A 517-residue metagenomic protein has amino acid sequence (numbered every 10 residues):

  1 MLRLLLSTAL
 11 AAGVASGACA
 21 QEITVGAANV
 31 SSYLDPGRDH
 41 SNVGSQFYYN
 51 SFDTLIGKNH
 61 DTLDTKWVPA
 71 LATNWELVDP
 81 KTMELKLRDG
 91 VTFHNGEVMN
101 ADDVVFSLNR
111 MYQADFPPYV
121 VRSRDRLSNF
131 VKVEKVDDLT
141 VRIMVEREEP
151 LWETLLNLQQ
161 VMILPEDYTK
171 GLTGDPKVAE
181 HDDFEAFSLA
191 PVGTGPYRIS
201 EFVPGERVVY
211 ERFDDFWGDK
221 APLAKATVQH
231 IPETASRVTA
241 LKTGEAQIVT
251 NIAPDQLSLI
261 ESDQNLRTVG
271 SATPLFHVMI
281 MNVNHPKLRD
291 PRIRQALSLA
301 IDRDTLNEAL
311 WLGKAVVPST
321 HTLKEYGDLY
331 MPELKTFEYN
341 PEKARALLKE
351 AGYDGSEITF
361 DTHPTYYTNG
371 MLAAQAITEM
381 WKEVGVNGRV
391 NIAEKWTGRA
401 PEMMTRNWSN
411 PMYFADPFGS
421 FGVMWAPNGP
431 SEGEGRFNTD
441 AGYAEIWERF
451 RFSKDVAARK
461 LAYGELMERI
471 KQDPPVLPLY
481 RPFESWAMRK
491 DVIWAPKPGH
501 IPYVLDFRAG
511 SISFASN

Functional and structural regions predicted by a protein language model:
V25, G96, Q247-I248, F360 (+2 more regions): Periplasmic binding protein-like
G26-V78, N109, V192-P196: N-terminal lobe/hinge region of extracytoplasmic solute-binding protein
H60-D61, Q159-K220, K225, E342 (+1 more regions): Gly/Pro-rich hinge or "lid" segments in bacterial periplasmic/extracellular proteins
E76, S123-D175: Surface-exposed binding/hinge segments that line and control ligand-binding clefts or catalytic entry sites
E185, F213-L259, T378, N387: Ligand-site clamp/hinge motif
R292, R389-T397, S420-K490, A515-N517: Extracytoplasmic/peripheral linker and loop segments enriched in polar/acidic and small residues with frequent Thr/Pro
V316-E350, P364-M371: Structural transition elements
W486-N517: Long beta-strand-rich cores associated with HINT superfamily self-processing modules
